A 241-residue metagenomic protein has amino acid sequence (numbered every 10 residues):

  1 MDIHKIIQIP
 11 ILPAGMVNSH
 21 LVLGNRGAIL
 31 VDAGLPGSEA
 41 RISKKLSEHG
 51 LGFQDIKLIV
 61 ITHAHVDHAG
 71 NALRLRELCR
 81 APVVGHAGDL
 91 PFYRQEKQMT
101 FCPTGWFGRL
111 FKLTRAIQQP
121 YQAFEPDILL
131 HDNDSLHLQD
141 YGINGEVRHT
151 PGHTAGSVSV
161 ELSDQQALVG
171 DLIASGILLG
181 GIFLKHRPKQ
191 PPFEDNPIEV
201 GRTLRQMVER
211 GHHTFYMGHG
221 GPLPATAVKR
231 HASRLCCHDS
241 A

Functional and structural regions predicted by a protein language model:
M1-H49, V160-S175: Conserved beta-strand hairpin/beta-sheet module of binuclear metal-dependent hydrolase folds, prominently
I29-V31, V60, V83, Q166-L168 (+1 more regions): Residue-level marker for buried hydrophobic side chains located in beta-strands that build the well-ordered beta-sheet
P36-G37, E125-I128, S135-L136, Y141-P151 (+1 more regions): Metallo-beta-lactamase
E39-A40, A64, A69-N71, A155 (+1 more regions): Short N-terminal helix/helix-N-cap motif within the alpha/beta-hydrolase-1
S47-I128, S135: Active-site HxH/HxHxD metal-binding segment of metal-dependent hydrolases
L223-A241: Binuclear metal-ion centers of metallo-dependent hydrolases, dominated by the metallo-beta-lactamase
